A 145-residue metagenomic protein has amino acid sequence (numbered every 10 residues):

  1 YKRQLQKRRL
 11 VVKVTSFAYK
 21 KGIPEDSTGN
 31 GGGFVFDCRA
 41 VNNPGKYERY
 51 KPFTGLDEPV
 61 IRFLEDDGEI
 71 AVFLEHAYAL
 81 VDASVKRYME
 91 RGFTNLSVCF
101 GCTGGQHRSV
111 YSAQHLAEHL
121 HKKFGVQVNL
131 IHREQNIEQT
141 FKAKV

Functional and structural regions predicted by a protein language model:
Y1-Q4: Conserved small/polar residues in nucleotide/adenosyl-binding loops
R8-K51: Glycine-rich, flexible N-terminal cofactor/catalytic loop recognition
E48-T94: Helix-loop module immediately N-terminal to the HCX5R catalytic loop in PTP-like cysteine phosphatase domains
T94-A117: Catalytic cysteine-centered active loop of the rhodanese-like fold, especially the PTP/DSP P-loop
A117-Q127: Post-Walker A helix-loop "phosphate-sensing" segment adjacent to the P-loop in P-loop NTPases
G125-I137: Short beta-strand-centered segment that lines the nucleotide-binding/catalytic pocket of NTP-utilizing
Q135-V145: Charge-rich, low-complexity intrinsically disordered segments
